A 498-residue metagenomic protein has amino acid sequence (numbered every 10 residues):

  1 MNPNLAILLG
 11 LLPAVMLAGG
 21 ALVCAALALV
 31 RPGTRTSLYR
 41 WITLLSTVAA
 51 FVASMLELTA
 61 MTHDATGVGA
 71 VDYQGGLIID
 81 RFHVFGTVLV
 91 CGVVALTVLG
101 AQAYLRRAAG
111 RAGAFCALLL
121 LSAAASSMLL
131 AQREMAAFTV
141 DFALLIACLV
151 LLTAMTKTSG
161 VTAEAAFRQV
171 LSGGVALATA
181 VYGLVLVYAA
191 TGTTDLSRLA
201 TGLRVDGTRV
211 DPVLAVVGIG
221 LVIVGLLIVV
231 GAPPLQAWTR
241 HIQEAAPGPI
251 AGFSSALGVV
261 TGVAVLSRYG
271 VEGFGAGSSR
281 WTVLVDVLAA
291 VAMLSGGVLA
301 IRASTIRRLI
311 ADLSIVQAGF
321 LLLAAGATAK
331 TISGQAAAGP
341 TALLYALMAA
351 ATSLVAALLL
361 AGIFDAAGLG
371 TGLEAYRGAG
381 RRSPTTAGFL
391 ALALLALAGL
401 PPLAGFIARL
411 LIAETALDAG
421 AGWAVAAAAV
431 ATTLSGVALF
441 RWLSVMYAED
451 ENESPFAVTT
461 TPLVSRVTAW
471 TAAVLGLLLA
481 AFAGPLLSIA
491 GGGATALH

Functional and structural regions predicted by a protein language model:
M1-H498: Alpha-helical transmembrane segments of multi-pass membrane proteins predominantly involved in bioenergetics
